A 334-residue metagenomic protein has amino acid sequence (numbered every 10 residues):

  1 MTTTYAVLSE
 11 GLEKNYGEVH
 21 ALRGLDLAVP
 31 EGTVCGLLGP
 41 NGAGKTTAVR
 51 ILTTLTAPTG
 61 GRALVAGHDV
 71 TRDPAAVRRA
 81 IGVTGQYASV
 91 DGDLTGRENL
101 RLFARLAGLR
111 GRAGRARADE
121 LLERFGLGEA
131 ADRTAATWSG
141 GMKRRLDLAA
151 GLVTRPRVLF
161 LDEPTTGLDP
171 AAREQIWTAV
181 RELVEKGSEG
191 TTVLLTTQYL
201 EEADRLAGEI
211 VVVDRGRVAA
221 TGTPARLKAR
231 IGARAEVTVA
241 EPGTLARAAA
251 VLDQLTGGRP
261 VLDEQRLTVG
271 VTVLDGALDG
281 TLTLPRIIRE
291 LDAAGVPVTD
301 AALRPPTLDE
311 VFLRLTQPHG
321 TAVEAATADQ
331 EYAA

Functional and structural regions predicted by a protein language model:
T4-S9, K14-D214, A219-A220: ABC transporter nucleotide-binding domains
E31, E129, E241-G243, V273-D275 (+2 more regions): Non-catalytic surface loops within mature trypsin-like serine protease
R78, L122, A149, K228 (+2 more regions): Conserved protein kinase catalytic domain
A107, I231, A235, T256 (+3 more regions): Conserved NTP-handling cores and scaffolds of large molecular machines
T178-A277, A302: ABC transporter nucleotide-binding domain
D275-A334: C-terminal coupling/interaction segments
